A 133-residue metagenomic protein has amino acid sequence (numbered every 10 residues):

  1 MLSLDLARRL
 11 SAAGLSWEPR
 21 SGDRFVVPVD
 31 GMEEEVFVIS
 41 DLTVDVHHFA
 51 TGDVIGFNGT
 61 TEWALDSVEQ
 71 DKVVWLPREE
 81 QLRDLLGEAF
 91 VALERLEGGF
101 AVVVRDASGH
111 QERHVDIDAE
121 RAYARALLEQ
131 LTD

Functional and structural regions predicted by a protein language model:
M1-I55: Charge-rich, low-complexity N-terminal segments
S16, L42-R113: N-terminal segment of the canonical double-stranded RNA-binding domain
M32-V36, G109-H114: Short, surface-exposed beta-strand/loop "edge" segments at domain boundaries and coil↔beta transitions
Q111-D133: Ampiphathic alpha-helical segments that act as solvent-exposed interaction surfaces
